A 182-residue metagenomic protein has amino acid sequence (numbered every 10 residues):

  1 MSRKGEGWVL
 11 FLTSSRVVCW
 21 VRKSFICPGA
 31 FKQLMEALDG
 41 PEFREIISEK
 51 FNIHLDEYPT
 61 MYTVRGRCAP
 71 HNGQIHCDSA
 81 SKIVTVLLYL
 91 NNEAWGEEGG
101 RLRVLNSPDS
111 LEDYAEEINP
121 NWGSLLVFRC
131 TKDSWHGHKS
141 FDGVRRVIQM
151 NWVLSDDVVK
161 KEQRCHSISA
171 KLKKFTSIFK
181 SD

Functional and structural regions predicted by a protein language model:
M1-V127, T131-D182: Fe(II)/2-oxoglutarate oxygenase catalytic core
